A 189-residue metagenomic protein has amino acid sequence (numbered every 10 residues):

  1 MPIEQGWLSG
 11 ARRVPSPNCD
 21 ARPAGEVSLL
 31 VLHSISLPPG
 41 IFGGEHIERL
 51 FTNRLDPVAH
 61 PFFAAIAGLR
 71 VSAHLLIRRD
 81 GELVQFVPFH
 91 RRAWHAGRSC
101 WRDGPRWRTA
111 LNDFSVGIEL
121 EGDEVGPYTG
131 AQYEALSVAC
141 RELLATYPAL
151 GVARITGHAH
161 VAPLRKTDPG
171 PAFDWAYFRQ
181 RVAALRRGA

Functional and structural regions predicted by a protein language model:
M1-W107: N-terminal catalytic cores of peptidoglycan-degrading enzymes
M1-W7, P23, D113, G117 (+1 more regions): Basic/polar, cationic surfaces and motifs that engage anionic cell-wall and phosphate/carboxylate ligands
A110: Short HxH-centered metal-ligating active-site micro-motif
